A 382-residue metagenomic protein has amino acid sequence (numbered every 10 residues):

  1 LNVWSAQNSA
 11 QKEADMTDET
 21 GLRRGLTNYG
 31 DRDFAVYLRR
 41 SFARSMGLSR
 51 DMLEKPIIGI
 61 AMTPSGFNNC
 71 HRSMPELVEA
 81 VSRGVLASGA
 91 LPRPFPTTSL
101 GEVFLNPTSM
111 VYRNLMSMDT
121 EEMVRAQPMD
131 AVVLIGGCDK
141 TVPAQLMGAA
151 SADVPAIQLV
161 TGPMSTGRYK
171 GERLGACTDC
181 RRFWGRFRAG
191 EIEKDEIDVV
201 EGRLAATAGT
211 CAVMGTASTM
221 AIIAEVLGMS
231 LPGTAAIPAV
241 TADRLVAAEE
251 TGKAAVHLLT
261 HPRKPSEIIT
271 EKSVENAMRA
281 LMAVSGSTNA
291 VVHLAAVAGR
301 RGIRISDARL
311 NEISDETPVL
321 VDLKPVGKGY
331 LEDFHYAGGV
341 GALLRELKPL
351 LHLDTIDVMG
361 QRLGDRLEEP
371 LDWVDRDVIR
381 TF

Functional and structural regions predicted by a protein language model:
L1-D15: Short, Lys/Arg-enriched N-terminal segments with co-localized hydrophobic residues within the first ~10-30 amino acids
N2-V3, D130, R279: Residue-level detector of alpha-helix boundary/anchor positions
T17-R72, L77-T98, V103, S109 (+3 more regions): Catalytic or ion-coupling anion/metal-binding cores of large enzyme and transporter domains
Y112: Glycine-rich phosphate- or other oxyanion-binding loops that anchor nucleotides, phosphorylated ligands
L115-M116, G137-T141, K272-S273: Short, glycine/acidic-rich beta->alpha junctions
L115-Q127: Short, well-structured alpha-helical segments in soluble
V124-Q145, A156-T161: A short, small-residue-rich loop immediately preceding and capping a beta-strand
